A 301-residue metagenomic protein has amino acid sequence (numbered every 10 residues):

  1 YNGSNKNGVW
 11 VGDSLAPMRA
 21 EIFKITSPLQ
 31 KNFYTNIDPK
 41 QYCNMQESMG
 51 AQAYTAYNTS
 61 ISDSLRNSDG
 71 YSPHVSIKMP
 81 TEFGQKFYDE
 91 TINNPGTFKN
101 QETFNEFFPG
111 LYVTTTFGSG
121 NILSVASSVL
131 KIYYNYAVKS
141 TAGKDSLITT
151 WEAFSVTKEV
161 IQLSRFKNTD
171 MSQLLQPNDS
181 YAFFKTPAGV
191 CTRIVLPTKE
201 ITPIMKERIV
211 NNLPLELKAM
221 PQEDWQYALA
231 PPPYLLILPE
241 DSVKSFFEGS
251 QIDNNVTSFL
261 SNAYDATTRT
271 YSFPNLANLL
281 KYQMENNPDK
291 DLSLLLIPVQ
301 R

Functional and structural regions predicted by a protein language model:
Y1-R301: Secreted, disulfide-rich extracellular signaling modules
